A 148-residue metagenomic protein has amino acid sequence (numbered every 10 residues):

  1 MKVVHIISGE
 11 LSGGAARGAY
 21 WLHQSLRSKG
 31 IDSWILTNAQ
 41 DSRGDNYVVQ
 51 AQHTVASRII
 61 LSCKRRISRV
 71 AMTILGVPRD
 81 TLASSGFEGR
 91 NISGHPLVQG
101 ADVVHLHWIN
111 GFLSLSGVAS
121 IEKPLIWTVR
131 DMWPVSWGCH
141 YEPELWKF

Functional and structural regions predicted by a protein language model:
M1-F148: Catalytic cores of nucleotide-sugar-dependent glycosyltransferases that transfer UDP/GDP/TDP-activated
